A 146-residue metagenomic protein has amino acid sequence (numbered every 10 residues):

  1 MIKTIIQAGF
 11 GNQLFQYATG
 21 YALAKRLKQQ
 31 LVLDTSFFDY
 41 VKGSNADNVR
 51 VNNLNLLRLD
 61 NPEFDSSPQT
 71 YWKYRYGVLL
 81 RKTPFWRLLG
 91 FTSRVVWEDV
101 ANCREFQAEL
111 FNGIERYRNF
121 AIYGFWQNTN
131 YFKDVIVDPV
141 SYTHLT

Functional and structural regions predicted by a protein language model:
M1-K3: Extreme N-terminal starter segment of soluble prokaryotic enzymes
I5-Q7, D34-T35: Short His-Asn-centered micro-motif
I6-F15: A short, glycine/small-residue-rich beta-strand->loop->alpha-helix junction that serves as a flexible
N12-Q13, D39-S44: Short catalytic/ligand-binding loop motif for oxyanion handling, primarily in non-cytosolic enzymes, centered on
Q16-A24: Histidine-anchored nucleotide/phosphate-binding helix
Q30-D39: A short beta-strand-loop structural module common to alpha/beta enzyme folds
N45-L145: Secretory-pathway luminal glycosyltransferase catalytic domains
